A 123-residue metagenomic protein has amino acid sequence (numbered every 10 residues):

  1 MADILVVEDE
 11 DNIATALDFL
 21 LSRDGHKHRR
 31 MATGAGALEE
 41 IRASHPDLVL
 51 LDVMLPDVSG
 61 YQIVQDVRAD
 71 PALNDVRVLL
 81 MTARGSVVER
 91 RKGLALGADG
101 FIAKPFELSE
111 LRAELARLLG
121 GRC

Functional and structural regions predicted by a protein language model:
E8: Conserved acidic carboxylate
D11-R29, L118: Two-component/phosphorelay signaling modules centered on CheY-like receiver
D18, Q62, G85-G100, A113: Alpha4 helix (beta4-alpha4-beta5 surface) of REC/receiver domains from two-component response regulators
R30-L48: Acidic, metal-coordinating helix/loop segments flanking the phosphotransfer/catalytic sites of two-component signaling
T33, S59-Q65: Acidic catalytic/metal-coordinating carboxylates
P56, N74, S86: The feature encodes the CheY-like receiver
F106-A116: C-terminal output helix
